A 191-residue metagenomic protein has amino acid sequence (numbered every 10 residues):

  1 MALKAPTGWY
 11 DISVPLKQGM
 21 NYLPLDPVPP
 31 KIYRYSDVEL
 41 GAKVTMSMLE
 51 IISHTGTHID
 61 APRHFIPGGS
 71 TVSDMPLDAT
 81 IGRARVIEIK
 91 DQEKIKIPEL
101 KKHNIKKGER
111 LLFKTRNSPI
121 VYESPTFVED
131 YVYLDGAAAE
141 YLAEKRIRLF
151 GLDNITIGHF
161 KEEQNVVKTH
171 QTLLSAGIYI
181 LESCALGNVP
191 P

Functional and structural regions predicted by a protein language model:
M1-P191: Active-/binding-site microenvironments in catalytic and ligand-binding cores
